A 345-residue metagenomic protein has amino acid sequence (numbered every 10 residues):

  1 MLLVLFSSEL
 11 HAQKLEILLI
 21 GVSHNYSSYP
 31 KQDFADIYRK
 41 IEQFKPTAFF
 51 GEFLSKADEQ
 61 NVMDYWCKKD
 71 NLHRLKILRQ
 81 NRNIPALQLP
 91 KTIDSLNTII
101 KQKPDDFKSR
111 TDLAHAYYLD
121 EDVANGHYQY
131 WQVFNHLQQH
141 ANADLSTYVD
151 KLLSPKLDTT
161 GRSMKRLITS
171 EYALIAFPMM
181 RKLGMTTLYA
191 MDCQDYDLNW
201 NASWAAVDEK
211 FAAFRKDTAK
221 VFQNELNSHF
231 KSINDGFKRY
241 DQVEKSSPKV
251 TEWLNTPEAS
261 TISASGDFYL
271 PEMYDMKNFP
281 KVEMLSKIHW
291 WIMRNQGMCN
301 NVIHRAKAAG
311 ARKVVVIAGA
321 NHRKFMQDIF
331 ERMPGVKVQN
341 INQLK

Functional and structural regions predicted by a protein language model:
M1-E16: Bacterial Sec-dependent N-terminal signal peptides
G21, F237-K345: A cross-kingdom marker for long, charged
S23-S27, T160-L167, S286-W290: Second-shell loop/turn segments in exported
S27-P30, A57-D64, L198-N201, K324-Q327: Extracytoplasmic/secreted cell-surface and envelope-processing proteins
P30-I37, G161: N-terminal post-signal-peptidase region of extra-cytosolic proteins
K45-F49: Proline-aspartate-enriched helix->loop->beta-strand connector
L72-H140, F222-E272: Low-complexity, serine/threonine/proline-enriched polar segments
A141-N278: Extended, H/D-rich, highly charged conserved domains that either
